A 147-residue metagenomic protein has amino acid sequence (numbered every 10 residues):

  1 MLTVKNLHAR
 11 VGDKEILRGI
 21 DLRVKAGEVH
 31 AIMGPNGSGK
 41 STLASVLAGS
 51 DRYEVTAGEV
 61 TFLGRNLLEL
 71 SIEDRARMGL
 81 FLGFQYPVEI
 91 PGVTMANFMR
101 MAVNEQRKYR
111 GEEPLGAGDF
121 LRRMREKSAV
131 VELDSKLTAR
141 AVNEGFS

Functional and structural regions predicted by a protein language model:
L2-V4, L17: Conserved structural motif at the start of ABC-family nucleotide-binding domains
K14-E15, D74: Short coil-to-beta microelement around the adenine-binding A-loop and adjacent beta1/P-loop entry of ABC ATPase
H30-I32, A44: Short hydrophobic beta-strand immediately N-terminal to the Walker A/P-loop
M33-S38: The feature captures the beta-strand-to-loop junction immediately N-terminal to the Walker
A48: Helix-to-loop junction immediately C-terminal to a conserved catalytic motif
E59-R75, N143: ABC ATPase NBD Q-loop/coupling interface
V88-S147: ABC-family P-loop ATPase nucleotide-binding domains
